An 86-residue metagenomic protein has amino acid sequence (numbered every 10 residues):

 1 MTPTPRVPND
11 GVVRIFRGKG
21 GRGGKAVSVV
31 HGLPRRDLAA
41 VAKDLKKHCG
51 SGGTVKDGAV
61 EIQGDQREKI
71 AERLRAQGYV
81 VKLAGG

Functional and structural regions predicted by a protein language model:
M1-K43, K47-H48, T54-K56, E68-G86: Long, charged, low-complexity intrinsically disordered regions
G58-G64: A generic structural motif
